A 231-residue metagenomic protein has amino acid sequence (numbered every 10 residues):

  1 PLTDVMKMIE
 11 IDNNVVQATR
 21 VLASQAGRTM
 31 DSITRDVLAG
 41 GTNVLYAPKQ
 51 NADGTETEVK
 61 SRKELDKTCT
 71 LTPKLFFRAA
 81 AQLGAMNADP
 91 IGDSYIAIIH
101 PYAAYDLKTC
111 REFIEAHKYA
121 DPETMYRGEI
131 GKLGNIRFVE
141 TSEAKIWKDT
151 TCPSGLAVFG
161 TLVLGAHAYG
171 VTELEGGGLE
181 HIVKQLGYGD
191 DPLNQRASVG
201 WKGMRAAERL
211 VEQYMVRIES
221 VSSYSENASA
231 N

Functional and structural regions predicted by a protein language model:
P1-E10, N14, A80-T109: Structured, hydrophobic secondary-structure cores that serve as assembly/anchoring elements
L2-T3, V15, A88, Y119 (+2 more regions): Generic alpha-helix detector with strongest preference for long hydrophobic helices that associate with membranes
T3, G41, M86-N87, K132-N135 (+1 more regions): Glycine-centered flexibility motif
V5-A85, S229-A230: Alpha-helical scaffold segments that mediate packing/assembly in large oligomeric complexes
V16, R20, D93, L193-A197: Residues at beta-strand starts and edge strands
D53, E58-Q82, Y102-N231: Sequence/fold signature of self-assembling virion shell proteins
